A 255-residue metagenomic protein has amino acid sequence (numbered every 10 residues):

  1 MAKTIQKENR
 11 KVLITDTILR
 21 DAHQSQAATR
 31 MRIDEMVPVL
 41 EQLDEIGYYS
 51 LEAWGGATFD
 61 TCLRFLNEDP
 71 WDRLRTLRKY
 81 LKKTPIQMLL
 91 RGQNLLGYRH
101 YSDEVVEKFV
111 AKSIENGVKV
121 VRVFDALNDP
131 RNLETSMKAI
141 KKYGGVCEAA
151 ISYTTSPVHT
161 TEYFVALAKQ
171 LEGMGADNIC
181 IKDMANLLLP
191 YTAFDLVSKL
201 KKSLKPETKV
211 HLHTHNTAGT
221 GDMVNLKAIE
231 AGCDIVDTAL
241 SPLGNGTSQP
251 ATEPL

Functional and structural regions predicted by a protein language model:
T4-T29, L81-Y98, K141-T155, L200-E207: N-terminal small/glycine-rich loop or linker at the start of catalytic domains across soluble metabolic enzymes
L13-L19, Y49-A53, T84-G92, K119-V123 (+5 more regions): Hydrophobic faces of well-ordered beta-strands that scaffold small-molecule active sites in alpha/beta enzyme cores
E35-A57, K112-V120, M174-G175: Catalytic domains of carbohydrate-active enzymes, especially glycoside hydrolases
E41, A111, K138, K169 (+2 more regions): Alpha-helical segments flanking ligand/cofactor-binding loops in enzyme cores
G47, G117-K119, Y143-G145, G173-D177 (+2 more regions): Glycine-enriched alpha-helix->loop->beta-strand junction motifs that scaffold or abut catalytic
G55-K169, L189: Active-site beta->alpha loop and helix N-cap motifs at the rims of alpha/beta catalytic domains
A168-D183: Conserved C-terminal portion of the radical SAM core fold that forms the substrate/S-adenosylmethionine-binding
M184-L255: Catalytic alpha/beta core domains of metabolic enzymes, predominantly
